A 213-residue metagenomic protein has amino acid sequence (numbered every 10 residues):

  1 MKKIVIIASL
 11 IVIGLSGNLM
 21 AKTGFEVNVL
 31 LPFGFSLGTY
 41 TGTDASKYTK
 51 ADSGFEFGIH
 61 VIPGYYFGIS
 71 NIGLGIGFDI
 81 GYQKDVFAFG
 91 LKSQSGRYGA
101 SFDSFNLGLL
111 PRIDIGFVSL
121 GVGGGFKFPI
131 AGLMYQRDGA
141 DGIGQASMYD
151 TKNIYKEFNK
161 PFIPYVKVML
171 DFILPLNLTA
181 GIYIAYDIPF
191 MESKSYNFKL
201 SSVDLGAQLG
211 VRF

Functional and structural regions predicted by a protein language model:
M1-G24: Cleavable N-terminal export/targeting peptides
T23, V27, S36-A51, G77 (+3 more regions): Predominantly the C-terminal beta-signal and adjacent terminal strand-loop region of outer-membrane beta-barrel
T23-F25, F33-F35, T49, S53-F55 (+2 more regions): Beta-barrel outer-membrane channel/assembly domains of diderm bacteria
E26, E56-I62, N106-L110, Y165-K167 (+1 more regions): Membrane-embedded beta-strand positions in outer-membrane beta-barrel channels/transporters
V61-F67, P111-I115, F128, L170-L174 (+2 more regions): Residue-level signature of outer-membrane beta-barrel architecture
I69-I76, F117-L120, L176-I182: Repeated loop/turn-to-beta-strand initiation elements of outer-membrane beta-barrel proteins
K84-L91, S95-S104, L110: Surface-exposed acidic loop/strand-edge motifs in secreted or periplasmic proteins that form small linear binding
S104-L110, D114, S119-Y135, G139-S147: Detector for outer-membrane/organellar transmembrane beta-barrel domains, recognizing the amphipathic beta-strand
